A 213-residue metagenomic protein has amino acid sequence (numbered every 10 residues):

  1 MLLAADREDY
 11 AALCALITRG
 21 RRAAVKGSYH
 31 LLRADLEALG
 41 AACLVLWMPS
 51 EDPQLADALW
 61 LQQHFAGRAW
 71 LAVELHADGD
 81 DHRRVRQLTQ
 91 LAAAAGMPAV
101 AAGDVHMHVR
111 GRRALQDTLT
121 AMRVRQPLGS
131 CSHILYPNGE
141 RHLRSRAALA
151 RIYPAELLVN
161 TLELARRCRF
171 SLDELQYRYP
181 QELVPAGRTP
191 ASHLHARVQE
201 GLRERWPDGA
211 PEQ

Functional and structural regions predicted by a protein language model:
M1-L75, R110-Q213: Conserved active-site carboxylates
L75-A77, V105-H106: Short beta-alpha junction loops
H76-R86: Active-site glycine- and acidic-residue-rich loops that bind and position anionic ligands or nucleotide-like cofactors
P98-G111: Short acidic/histidine-rich active-site segments
